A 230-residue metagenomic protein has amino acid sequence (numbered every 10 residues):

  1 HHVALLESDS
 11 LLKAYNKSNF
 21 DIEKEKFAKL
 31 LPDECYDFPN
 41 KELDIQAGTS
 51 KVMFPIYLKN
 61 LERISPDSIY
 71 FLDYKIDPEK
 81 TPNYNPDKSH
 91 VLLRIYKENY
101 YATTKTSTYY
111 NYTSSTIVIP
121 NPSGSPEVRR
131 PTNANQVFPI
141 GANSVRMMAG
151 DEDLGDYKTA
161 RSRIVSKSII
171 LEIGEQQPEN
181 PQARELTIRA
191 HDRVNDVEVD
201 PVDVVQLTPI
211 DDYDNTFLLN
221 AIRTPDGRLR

Functional and structural regions predicted by a protein language model:
H1-L43, M53-R230: Intrinsically disordered, low-complexity regulatory regions in eukaryotic proteins
S50: Gly/Ser/Thr-rich beta-alpha loop segments that engage phosphate groups in nucleotides
